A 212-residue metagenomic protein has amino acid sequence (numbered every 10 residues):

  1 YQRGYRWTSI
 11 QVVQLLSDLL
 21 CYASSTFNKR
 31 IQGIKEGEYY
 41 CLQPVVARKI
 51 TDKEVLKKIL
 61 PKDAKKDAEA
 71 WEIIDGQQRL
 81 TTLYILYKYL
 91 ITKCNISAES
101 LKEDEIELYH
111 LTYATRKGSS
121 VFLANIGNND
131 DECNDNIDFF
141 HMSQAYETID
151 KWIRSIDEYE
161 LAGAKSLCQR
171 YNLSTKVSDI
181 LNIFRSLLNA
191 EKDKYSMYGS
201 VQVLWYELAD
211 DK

Functional and structural regions predicted by a protein language model:
Y1-K212: Glycine- and hydrophobic-rich flexible loops that cap the catalytic core of alpha/beta enzyme folds
